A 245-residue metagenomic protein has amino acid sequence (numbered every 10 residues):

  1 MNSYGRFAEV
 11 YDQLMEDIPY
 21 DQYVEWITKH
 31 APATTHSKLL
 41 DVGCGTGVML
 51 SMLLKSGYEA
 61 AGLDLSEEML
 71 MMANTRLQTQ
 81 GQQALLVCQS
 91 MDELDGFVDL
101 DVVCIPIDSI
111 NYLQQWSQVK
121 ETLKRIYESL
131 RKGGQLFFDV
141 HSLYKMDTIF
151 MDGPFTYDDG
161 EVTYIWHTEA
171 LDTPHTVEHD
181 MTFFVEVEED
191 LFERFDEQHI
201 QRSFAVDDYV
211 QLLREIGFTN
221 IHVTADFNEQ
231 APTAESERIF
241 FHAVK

Functional and structural regions predicted by a protein language model:
M1-S37: Conserved class I S-adenosyl-L-methionine
G43-G45: Class I SAM-dependent methyltransferase "Motif I" SAM/SAH-binding loop
V48-E93: Class I SAM-dependent methyltransferase SAM/SAH-binding core
D95-V102: A short acidic, Gly/Pro-enriched loop at the edge of an enzyme's catalytic core that lines a small-molecule cofactor
P106-D108: Residues lining the SAM
K120-K132: A short glycine-rich, Lys/Arg-flanked "PGG" loop and its adjoining helix->strand segment in the class I
F137-D208: SAM-dependent methyltransferase
I200-K245: C-terminal lobe and adjacent flexible extensions of AdoMet/dcAdoMet transferase-like proteins
